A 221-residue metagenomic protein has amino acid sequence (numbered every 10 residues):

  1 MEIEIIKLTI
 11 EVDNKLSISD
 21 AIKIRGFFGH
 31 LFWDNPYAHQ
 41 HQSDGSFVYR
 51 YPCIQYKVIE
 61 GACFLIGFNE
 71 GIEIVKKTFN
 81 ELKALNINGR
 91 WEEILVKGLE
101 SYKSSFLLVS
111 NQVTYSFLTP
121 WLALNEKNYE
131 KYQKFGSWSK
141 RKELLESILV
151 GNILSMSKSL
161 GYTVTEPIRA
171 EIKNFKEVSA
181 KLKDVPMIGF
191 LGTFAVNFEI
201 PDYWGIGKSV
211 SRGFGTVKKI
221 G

Functional and structural regions predicted by a protein language model:
M1-G221: RNA-interacting cores
